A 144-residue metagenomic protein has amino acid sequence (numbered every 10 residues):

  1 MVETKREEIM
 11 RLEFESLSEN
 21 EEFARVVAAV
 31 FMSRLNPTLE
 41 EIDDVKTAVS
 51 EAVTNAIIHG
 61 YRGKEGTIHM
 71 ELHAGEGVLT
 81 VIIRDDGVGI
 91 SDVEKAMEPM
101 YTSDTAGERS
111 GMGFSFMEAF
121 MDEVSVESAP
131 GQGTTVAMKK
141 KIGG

Functional and structural regions predicted by a protein language model:
M1-R11, A56-G144: Conserved beta-strand-loop-beta-strand hairpin that lines the nucleotide-binding pocket of ATP/GTP-utilizing enzymes
R11-F23: STAS-typified acidic loop motif
S16-L17, E41, T102: A generic structural signal for short
F23-V26, L72: Short, charged, low-hydrophobicity "junction" segments
R25-S50, R109: Conserved short strand/loop->alpha-helix "switch" segment adjacent to the catalytic nucleotide/phosphoryl-transfer site
E51-N55: Conserved polar catalytic motif of the HATPase_c/GHKL fold
